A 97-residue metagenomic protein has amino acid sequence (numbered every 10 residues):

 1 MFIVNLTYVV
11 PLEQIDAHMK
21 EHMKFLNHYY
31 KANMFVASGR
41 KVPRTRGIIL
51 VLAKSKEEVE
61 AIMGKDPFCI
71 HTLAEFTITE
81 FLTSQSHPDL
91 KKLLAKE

Functional and structural regions predicted by a protein language model:
M1-E97: Conserved, structured core segments of small domains
